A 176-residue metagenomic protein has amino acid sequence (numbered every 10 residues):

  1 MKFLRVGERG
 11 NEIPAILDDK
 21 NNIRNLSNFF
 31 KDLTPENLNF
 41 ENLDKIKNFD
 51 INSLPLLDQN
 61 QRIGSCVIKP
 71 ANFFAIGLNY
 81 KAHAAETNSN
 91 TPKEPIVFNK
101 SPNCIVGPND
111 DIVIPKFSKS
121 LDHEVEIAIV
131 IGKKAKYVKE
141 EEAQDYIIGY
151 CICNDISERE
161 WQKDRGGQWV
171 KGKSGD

Functional and structural regions predicted by a protein language model:
M1-P95: N-terminal non-catalytic cap/leader segment that marks the start of a structured domain
P70-D176: Glycine-enriched loop-and-adjacent helix/strand subsegments that border the catalytic/binding cleft of enzyme cores
